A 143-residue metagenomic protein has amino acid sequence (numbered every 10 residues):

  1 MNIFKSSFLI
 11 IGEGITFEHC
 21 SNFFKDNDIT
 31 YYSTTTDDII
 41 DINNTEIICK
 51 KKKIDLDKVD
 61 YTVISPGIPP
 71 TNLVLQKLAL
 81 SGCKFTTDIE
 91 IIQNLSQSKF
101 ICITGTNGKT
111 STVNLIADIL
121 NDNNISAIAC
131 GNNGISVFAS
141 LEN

Functional and structural regions predicted by a protein language model:
M1-T87: N-terminal leader/targeting and accessory segments in enzymes
I54-D57, P66-N143: Phosphate-binding loop of NTP-binding sites
